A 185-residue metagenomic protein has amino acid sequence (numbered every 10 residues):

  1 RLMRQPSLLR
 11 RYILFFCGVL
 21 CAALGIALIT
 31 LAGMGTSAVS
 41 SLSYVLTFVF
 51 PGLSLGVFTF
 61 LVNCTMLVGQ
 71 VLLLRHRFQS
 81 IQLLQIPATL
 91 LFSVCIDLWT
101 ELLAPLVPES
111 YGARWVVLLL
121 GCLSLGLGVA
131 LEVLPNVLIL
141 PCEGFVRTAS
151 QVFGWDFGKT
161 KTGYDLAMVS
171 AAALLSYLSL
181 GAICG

Functional and structural regions predicted by a protein language model:
R1-G185: Core subunits and conserved enzymes of cellular information-processing and envelope-translocation systems across
